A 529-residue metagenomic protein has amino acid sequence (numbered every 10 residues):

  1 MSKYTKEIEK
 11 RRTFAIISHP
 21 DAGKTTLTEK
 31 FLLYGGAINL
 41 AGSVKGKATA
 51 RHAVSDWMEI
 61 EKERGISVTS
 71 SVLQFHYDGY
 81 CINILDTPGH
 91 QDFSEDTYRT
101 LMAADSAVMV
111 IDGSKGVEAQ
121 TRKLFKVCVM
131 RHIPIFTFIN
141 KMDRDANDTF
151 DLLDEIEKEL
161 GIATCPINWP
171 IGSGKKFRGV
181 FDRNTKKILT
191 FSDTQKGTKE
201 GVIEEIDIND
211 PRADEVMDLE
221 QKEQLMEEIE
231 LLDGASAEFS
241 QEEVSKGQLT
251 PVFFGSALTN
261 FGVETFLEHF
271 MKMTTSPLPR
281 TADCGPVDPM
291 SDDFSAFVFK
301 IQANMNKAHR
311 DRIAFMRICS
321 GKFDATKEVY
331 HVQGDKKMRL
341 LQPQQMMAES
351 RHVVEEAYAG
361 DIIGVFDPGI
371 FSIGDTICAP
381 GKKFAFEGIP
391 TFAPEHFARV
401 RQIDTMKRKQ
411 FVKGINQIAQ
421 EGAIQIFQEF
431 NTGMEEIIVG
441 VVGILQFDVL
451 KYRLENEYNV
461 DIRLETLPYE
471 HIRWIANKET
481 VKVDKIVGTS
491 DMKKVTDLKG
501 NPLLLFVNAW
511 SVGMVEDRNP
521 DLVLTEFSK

Functional and structural regions predicted by a protein language model:
M1-K529: Structural and coupling elements of P-loop NTPases
